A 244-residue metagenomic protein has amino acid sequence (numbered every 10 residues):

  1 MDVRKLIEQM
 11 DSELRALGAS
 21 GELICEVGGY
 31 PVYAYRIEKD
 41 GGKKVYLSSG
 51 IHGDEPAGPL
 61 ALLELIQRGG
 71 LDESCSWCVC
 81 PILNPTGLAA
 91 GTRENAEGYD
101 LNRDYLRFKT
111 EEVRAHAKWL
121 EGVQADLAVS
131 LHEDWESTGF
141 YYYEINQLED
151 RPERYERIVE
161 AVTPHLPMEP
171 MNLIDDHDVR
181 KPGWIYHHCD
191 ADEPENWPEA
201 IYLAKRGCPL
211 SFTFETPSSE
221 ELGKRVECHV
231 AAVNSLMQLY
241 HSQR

Functional and structural regions predicted by a protein language model:
M1-R244: Structured catalytic-domain cores with a bias toward divalent-metal coordination
